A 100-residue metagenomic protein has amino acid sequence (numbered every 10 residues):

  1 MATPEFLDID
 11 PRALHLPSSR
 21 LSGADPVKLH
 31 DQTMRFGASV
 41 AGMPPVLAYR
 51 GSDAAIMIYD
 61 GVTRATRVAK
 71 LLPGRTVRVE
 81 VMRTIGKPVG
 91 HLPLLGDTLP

Functional and structural regions predicted by a protein language model:
A2-Y59, A69-K70: Short alpha-helix boundary/capping and kink motifs at helix termini
G42-L99: A short, basic-hydrophobic beta/loop patch
